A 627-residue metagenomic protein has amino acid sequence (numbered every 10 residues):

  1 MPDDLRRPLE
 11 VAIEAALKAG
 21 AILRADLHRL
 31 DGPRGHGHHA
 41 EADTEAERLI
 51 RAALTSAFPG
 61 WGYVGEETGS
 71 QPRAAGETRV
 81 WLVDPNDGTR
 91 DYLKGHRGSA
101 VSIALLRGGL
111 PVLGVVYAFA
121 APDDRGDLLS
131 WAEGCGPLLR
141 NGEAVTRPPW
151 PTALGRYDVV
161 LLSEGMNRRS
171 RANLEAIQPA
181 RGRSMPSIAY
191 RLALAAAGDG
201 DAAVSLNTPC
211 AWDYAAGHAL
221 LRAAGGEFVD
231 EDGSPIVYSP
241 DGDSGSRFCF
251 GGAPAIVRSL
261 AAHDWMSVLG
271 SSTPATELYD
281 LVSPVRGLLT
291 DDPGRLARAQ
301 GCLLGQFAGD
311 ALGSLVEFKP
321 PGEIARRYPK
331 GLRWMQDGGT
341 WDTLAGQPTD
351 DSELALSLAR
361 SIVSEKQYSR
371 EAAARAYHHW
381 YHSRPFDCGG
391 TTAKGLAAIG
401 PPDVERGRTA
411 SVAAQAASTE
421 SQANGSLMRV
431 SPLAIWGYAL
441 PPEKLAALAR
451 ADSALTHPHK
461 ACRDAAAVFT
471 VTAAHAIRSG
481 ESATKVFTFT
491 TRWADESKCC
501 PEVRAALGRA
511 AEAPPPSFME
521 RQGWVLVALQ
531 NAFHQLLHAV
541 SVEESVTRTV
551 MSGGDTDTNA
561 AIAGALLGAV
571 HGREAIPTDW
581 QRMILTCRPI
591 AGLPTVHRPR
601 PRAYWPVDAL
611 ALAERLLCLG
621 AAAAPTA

Functional and structural regions predicted by a protein language model:
M1-E10, E14, A176-I177, Y190-Y279: Oxyanion/phosphate-interacting regions
M1-N86: N-terminal subdomain of lithium-sensitive/metallo-dependent phosphomonoesterases centered on the IMPase/IPPase/PAP
A19, L23, D43, L54 (+6 more regions): Residue-level signal for inorganic ion chemistry
G65-E67, P186, D232: Short loop/edge segments at beta-strand edges and connector loops that shape dinucleotide/nucleotide cofactor-binding
A74-R79, D199, G242-S246, F386: A short, glycine/Asx- and small/polar-enriched loop/turn that sits immediately N-terminal to a beta-strand
A75-C135, S357-S361: DPxDG-like acidic metal-binding loop motif
A104-A193, S246-A275: Acidic beta-strand-loop-alpha-helix segment within the catalytic core of divalent metal-dependent phosphate-processing
T276-A627: Structured, active/binding-site neighborhoods that engage oxygen-rich ligands
